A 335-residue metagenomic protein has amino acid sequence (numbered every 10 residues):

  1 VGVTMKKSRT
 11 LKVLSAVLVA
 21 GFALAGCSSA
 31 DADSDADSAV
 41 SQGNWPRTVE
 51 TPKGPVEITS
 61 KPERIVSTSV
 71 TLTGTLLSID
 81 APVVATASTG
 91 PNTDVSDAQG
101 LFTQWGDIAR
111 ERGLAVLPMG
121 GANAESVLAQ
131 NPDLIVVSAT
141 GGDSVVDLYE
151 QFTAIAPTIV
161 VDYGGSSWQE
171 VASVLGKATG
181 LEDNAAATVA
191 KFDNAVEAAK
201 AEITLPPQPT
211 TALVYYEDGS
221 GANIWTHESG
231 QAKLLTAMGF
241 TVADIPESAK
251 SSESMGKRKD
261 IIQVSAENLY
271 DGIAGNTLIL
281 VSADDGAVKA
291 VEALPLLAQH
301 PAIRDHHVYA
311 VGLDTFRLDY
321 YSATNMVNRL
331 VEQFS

Functional and structural regions predicted by a protein language model:
G2-L72, N184-V214, V281-V288, R304 (+2 more regions): Bacterial Sec-exported substrate-binding components of ABC uptake systems
P52-K53, V116-A124, G256-S265: Short helix-initiation/N-cap motifs at beta->coil->alpha
P55, E150-S220, A323-S335: Extracytoplasmic substrate-binding proteins
T71-G74, T89-N92, L134, G141-S144 (+4 more regions): Solvent-exposed loop/turn segments at secondary-structure junctions within structured extracellular/periplasmic domains
T73-A122: A short, structured surface patch at a secondary-structure boundary
A124-V137, P157, L269, A274-G275: Proline-aspartate-enriched helix->loop->beta-strand connector
W225-D260: Alpha-helical, coiled-coil/dimerization segments enriched in small aliphatic residues
N268-S335: Structured C-terminal subdomain patch of bacterial secreted/periplasmic proteins
